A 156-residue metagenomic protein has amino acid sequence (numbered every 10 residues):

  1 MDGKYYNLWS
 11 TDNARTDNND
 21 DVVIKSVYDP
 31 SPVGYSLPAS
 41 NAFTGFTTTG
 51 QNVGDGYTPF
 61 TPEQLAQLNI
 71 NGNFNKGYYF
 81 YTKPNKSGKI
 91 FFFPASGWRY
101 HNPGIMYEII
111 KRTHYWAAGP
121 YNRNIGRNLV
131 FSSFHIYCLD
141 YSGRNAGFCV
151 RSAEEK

Functional and structural regions predicted by a protein language model:
D2-K156: C-terminal, surface-exposed recognition/capping segments
